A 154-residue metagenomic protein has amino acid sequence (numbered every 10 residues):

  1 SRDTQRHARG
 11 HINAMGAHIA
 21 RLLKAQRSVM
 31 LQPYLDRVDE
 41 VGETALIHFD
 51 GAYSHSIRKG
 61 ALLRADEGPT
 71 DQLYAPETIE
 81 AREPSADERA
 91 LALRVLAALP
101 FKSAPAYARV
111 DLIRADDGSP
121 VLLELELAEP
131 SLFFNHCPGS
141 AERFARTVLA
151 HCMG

Functional and structural regions predicted by a protein language model:
Q5: Bacterial carbohydrate/catabolite-sensing allosteric modules
A8-P100, V121: Phosphate-binding site of ATP-dependent enzymes
A52, P84-G154: ATP-dependent carboxylate activation and anion-phosphoryl transfer catalytic cores that bind Mg-ATP to form
